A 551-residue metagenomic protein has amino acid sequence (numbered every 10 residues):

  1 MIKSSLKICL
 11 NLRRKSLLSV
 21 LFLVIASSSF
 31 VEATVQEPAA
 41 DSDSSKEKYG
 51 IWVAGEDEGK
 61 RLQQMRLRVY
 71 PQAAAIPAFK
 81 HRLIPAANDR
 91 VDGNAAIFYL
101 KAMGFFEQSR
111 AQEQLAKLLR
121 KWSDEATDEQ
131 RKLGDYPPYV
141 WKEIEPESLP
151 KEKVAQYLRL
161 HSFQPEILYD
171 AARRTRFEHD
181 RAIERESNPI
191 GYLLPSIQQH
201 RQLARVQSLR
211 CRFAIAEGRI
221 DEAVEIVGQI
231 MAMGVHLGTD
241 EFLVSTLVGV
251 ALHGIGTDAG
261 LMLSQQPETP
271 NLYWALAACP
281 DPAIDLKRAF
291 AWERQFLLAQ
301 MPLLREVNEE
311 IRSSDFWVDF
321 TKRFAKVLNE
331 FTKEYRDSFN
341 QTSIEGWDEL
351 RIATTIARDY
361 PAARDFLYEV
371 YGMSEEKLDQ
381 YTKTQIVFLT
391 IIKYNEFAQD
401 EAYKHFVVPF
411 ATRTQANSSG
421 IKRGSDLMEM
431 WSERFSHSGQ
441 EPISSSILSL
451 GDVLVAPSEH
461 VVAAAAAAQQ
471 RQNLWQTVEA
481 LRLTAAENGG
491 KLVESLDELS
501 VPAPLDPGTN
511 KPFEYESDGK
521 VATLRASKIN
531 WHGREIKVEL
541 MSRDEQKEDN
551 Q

Functional and structural regions predicted by a protein language model:
M1-L12: N-terminal secretory signal peptides that target proteins for export/translocation
I2, V31-E32: Compositionally biased, intrinsically disordered or flexible polar/acidic segments
S19-S28: Bacterial N-terminal signal peptides
A33-Q551: Short acidic linear motifs
